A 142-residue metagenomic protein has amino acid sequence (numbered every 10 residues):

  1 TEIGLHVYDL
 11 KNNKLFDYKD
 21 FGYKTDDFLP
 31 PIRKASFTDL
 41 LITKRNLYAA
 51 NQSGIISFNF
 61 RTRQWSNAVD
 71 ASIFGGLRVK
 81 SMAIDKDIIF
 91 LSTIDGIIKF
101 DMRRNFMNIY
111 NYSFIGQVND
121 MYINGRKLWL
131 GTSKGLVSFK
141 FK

Functional and structural regions predicted by a protein language model:
T1, V7-Y8, L15: Solenoidal tandem-repeat scaffolds enriched in leucines and small polar residues
I3, S53-F74, D101, N108: A short, hydrophobic/aromatic-rich structural module that often spans a beta strand with its adjoining loop
I3-H6, S53-I56, I94-I98, K134-V137: Loop/turn residues immediately N-terminal
H6, N46-A49, I88-L91, K127-L130: Conserved beta-propeller blade signature
D9-N13, N59-Q64, D101-N105, K140-K142: Short loop/turn segments that connect beta-strands within beta-propeller blades
K19-K44, N67-K86, I109-G125, S133: Short coil-to-beta transitions that initiate beta-strands within beta-rich domains
A50-Q52, G75-K86, F90-I98: Loop/turn-rich, solvent-exposed surfaces of beta-rich toroidal or solenoidal domains
F90, V137-K142: Short amphipathic alpha-helical segments
